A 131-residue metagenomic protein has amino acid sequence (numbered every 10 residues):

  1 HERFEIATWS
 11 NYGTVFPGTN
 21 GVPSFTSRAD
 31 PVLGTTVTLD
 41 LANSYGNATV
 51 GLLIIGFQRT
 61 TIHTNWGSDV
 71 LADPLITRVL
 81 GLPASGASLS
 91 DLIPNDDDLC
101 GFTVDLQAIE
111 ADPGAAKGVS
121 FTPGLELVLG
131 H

Functional and structural regions predicted by a protein language model:
R3-H131: N-proximal, solvent-exposed segments at the start of the mature chain
